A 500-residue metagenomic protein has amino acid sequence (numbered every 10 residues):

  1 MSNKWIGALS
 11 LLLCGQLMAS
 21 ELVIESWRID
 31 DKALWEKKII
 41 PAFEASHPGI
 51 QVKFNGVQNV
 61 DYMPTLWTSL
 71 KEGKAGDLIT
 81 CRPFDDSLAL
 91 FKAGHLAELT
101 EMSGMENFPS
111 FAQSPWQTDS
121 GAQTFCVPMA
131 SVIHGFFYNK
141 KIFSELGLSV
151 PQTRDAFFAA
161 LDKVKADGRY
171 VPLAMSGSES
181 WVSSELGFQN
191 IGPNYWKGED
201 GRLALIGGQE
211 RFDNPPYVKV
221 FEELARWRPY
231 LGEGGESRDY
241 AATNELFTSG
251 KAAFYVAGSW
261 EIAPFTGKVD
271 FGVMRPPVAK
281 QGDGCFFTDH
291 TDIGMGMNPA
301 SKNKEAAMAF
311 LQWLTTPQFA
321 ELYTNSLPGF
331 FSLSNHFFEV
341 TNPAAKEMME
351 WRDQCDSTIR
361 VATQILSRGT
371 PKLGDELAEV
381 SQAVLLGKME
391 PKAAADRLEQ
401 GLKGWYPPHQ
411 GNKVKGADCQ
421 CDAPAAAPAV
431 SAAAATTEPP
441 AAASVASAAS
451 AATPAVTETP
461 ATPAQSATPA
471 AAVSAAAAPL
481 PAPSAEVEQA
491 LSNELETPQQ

Functional and structural regions predicted by a protein language model:
W27, D86, E222-N303, A426-A427: Extracytoplasmic/periplasmic substrate-binding proteins
A42-F111, K141, E145-Q152, L246 (+6 more regions): Extracytoplasmic "Venus flytrap"/periplasmic binding protein-like
G76-D77, E106-I142, V171-M175, D283-F287 (+1 more regions): A structural signal for short loop-to-beta-strand junctions that line the ligand-binding cleft of periplasmic/secreted
R82-H134, F158, E185-F188, G272-R275 (+1 more regions): Hinge/lid segment of periplasmic solute-binding proteins
A97-F111, P193-K219, V278-T288, F338-E339 (+2 more regions): Short, solvent-exposed loop/beta-turn-alpha elements that line the ligand-binding surface or hinge of extracytoplasmic
F111-Q117, M274, T324-A383, P407-A426: Long, aromatic- and glycine/proline-rich binding clefts that accommodate carbohydrate-like moieties
G121-M129, H134, F158-Q209, A252: Extracytoplasmic/periplasmic solute-binding protein
L161-K163, D167, I206-E236, G267: Glycine-centered hinge/linker elements that transmit conformational signals in sensory and ligand-binding systems
